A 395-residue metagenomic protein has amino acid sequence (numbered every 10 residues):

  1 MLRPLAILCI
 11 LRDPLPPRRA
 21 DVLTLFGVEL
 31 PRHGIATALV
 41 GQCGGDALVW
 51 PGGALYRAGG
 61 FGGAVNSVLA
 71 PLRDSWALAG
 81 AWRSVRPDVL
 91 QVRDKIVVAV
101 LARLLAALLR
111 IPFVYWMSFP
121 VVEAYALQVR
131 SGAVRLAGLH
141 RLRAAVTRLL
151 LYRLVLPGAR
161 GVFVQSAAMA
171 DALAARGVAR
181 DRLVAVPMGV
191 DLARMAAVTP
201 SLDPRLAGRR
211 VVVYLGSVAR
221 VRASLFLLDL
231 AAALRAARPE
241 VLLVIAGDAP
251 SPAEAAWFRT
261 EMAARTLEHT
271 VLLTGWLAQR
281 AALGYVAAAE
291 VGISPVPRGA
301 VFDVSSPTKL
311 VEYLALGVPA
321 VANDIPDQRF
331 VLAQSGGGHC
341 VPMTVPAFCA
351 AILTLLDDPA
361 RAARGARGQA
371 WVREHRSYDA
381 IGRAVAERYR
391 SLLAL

Functional and structural regions predicted by a protein language model:
M1-D46, D229, L234: N-terminal subdomain of nucleotide-sugar transferases
L8, P204-A231, V244: Conserved donor-binding/catalytic core segment of Leloir-type glycosyltransferases
W76-G80, V100, L104-L108, F119-V122 (+1 more regions): Membrane-proximal helix-turn-helix segments that form the acceptor-binding/catalytic region of lipid-linked
R160, G284-D303, V318: Acidic donor-binding loop of glycosyltransferase active sites
A168, G189: Carbohydrate-associated surface elements
A246-G247, A255-G284: Nucleotide-activated donor-binding/catalytic signature segment of Leloir-type glycosyltransferases, i.e., the conserved
Q334-P346, T354-P359: Conserved acidic donor-binding segment of nucleotide-sugar-dependent glycosyltransferases
A360-H375: A short, well-ordered alpha-helix in the C-terminal region of glycosyltransferases
